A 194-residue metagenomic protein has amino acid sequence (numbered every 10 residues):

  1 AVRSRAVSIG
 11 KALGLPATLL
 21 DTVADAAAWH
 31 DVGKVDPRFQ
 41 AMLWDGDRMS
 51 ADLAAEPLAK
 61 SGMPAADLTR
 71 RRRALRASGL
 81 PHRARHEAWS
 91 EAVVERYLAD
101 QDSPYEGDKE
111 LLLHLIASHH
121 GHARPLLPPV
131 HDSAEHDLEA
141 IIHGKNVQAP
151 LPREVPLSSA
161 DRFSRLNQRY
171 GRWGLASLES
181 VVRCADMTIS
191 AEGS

Functional and structural regions predicted by a protein language model:
A1-R5: Accessory helical-bundle/CTD segments and flexible terminal tails appended to RecA-like ATPase motors
G10, G14-S194: Divalent metal-dependent catalytic cores for phosphoryl transfer on phosphate-bearing substrates
